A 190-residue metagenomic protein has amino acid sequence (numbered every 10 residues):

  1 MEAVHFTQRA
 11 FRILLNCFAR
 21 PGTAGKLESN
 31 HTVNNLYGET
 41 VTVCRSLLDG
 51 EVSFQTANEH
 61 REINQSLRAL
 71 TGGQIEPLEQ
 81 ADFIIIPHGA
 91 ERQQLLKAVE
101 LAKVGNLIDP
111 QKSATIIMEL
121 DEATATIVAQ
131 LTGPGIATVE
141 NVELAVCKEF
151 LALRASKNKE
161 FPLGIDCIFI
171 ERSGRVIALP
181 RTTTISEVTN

Functional and structural regions predicted by a protein language model:
M1-S53, A57-E62, A69, S173-G174 (+2 more regions): N-terminal, charge-rich interaction modules
E62-N190: Internal, well-folded beta-alpha domain core
